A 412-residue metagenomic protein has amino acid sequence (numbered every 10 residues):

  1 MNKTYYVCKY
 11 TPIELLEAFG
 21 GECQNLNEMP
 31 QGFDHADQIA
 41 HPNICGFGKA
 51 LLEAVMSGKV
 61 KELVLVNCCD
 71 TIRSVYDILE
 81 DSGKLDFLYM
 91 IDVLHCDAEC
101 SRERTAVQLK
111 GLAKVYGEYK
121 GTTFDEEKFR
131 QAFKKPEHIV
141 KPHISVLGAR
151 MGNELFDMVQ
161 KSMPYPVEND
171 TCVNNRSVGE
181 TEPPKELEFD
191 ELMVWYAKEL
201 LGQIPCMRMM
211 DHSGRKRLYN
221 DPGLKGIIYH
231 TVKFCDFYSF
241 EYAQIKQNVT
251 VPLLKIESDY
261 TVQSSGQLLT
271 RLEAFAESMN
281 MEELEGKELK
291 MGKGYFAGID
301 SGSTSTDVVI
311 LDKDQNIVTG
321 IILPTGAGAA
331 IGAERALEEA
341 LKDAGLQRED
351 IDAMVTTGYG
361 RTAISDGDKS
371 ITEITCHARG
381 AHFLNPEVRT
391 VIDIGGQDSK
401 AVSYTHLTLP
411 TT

Functional and structural regions predicted by a protein language model:
M1-F296, D314-N316, G326, L407: An N-terminal assembly and electron-transfer interface module characteristic of large anaerobic redox and radical
A149, I299-T304, Y359, I394-D398: A short acidic Gly-Thr/Ser loop motif
K287-M291, Y359-Y404: Conserved phosphate-binding catalytic cores of ATP/NTP-utilizing and phosphoryl-transfer enzymes
F296-D300, A353-V355, R389-I392: Short glycine-aspartate micro-motif
I299-I331, L407: Short glycine-rich, Thr/Ser-proximal phosphate-binding strand/loop in the N-terminal lobe of ATP-dependent enzymes
I322-T325, A344-T375: Short beta-strand-loop/turn "lid" adjacent to the catalytic site in phosphate-handling enzymes
A329-A344: Short, well-ordered amphipathic alpha-helical segments that serve as non-catalytic structural scaffolds within diverse
T405-T411: Conserved small/polar residues in nucleotide/adenosyl-binding loops
